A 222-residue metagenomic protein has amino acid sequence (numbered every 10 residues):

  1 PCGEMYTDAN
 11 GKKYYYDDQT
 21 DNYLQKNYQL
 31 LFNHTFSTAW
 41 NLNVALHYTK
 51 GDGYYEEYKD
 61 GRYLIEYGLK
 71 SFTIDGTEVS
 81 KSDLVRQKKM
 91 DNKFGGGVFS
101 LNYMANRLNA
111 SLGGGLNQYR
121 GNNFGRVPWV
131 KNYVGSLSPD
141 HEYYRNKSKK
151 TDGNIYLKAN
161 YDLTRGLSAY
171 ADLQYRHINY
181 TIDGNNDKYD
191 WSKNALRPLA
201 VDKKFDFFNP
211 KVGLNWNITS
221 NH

Functional and structural regions predicted by a protein language model:
P1-D21, D52-K59: Periplasmic-side early beta-strands and strand-to-turn transitions of outer-membrane beta-barrels
K13-Y14, K81, A195: N-proximal short alpha-helices
Y15-D17, V85, E142-Y143, P198-L199: Short, contiguous strand/loop micro-motifs
Y23-S192, F207-N221: Face-selective signature of the C-terminal outer-membrane beta-barrel domain
W191-L199: Short helix/strand-bridging catalytic loops that position acidic/His residues to coordinate divalent metals and engage
